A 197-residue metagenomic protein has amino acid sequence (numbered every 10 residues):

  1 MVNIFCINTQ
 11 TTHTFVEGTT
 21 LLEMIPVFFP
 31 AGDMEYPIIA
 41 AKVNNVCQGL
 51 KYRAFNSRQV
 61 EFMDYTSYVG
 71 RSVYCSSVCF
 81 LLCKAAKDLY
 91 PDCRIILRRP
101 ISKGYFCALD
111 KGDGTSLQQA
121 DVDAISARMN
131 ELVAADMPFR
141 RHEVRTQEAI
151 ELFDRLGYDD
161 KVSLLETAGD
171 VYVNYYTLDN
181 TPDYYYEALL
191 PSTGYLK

Functional and structural regions predicted by a protein language model:
N8-T20: Short, contiguous acidic and Ser/Thr-rich linear segments
E17-T19, F62-P91: N-terminal catalytic cores of NTP/NDP-binding nucleotidyl/phosphoryl-transfer enzymes
G18-G32: Short amphipathic, charge-patterned alpha-helical segments
P37-Y52: Short acidic beta-strand-loop surface patches of small beta-rich interaction domains
F55-V60: Loop/turn positions that initiate beta-strands
E61-T66, K103-T115: Short, hydrophobic beta-strand segments
Y90-K103, Q119: Short, flexible active-site-proximal loops enriched in glycine and acidic residues
I101, K111-K197: Non-catalytic interaction/regulatory segments
